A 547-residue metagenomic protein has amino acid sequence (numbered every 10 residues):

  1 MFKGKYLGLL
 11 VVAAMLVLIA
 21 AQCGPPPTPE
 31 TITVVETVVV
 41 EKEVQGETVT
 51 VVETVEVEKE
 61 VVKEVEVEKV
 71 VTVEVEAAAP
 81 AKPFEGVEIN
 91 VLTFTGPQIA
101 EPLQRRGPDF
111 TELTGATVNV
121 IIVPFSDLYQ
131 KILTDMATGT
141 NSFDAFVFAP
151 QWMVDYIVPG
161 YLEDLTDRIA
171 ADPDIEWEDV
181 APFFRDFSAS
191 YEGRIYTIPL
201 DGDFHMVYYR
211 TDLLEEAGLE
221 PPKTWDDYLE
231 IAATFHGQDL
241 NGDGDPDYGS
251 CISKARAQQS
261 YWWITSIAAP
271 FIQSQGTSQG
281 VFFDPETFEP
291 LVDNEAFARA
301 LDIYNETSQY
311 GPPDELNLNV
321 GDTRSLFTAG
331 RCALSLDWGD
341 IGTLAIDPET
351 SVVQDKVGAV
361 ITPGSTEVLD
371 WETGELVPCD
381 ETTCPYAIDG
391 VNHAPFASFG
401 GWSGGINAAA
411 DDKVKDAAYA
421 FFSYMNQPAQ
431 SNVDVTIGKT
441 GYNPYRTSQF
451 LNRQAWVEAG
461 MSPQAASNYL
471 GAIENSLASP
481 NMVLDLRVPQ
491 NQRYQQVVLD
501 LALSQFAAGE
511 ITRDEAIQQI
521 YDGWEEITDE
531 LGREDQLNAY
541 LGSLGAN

Functional and structural regions predicted by a protein language model:
V34, E85-G96, A116-I121, D144-A145 (+2 more regions): Short, well-ordered beta-strand elements
A78-P83, G96-V118, L499, I517: Short, polar/charged alpha-helical segment
A79-P83, P150-H205, E220, L229 (+5 more regions): Hinge/lid segment of periplasmic solute-binding proteins
P83, V87-R105, F125-S126, D203 (+1 more regions): Extracytoplasmic "Venus flytrap"
R105-V180, D212-K223, A333-L334, E349-V352 (+1 more regions): Extracytoplasmic "Venus flytrap"/periplasmic binding protein-like
F187-L200, H205, L229-E289, C332: Extracytoplasmic/periplasmic solute-binding protein
A232-A233, Q279-N317, G358-E367, V377-T383: Glycine-centered hinge/linker elements that transmit conformational signals in sensory and ligand-binding systems
T343-V352, S365-V497, L501, Q536-N547: C-terminal lobe and pocket-closing loops of periplasmic/extracytoplasmic Venus-flytrap solute-binding proteins
